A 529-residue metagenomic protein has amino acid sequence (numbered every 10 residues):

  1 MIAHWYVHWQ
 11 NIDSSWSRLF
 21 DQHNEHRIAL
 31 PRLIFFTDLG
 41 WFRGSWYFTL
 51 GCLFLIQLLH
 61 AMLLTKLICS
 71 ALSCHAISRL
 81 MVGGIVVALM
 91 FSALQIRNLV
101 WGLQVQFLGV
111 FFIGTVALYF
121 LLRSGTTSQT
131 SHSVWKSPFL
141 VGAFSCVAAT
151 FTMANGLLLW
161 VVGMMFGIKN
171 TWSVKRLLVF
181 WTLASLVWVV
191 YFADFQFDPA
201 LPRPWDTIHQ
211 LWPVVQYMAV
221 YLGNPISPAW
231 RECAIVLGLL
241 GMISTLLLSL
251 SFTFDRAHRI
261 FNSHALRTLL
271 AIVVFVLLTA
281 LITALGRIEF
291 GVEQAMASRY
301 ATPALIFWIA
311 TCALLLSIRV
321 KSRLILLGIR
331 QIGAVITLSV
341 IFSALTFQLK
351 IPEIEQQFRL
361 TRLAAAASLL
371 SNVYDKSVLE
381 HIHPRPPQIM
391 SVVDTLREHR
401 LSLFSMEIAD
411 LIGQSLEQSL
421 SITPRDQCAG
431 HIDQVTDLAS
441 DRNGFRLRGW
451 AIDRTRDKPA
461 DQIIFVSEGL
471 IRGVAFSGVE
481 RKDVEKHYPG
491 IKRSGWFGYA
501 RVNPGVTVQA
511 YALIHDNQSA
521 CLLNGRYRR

Functional and structural regions predicted by a protein language model:
M1-E25, L39-I85, K136, M165-G167 (+6 more regions): Intrinsically disordered, polar/acidic, low-complexity terminal segments
D38, C69, F91-W101, Y191-P199 (+3 more regions): Juxtamembrane "helix-exit" motif on the non-cytosolic side of transmembrane helices
L80-I113: Aromatic- and kink-enriched transmembrane "portal" helix at the membrane-lumen/periplasm boundary that abuts
M81-L89, W181-V189, I260-R287: Transmembrane alpha-helix segments characteristic of polytopic inner-membrane glycan-assembly/cell-envelope
I85, Q106-Q129, W160, F307-A310: Specific aromatic-rich, kink-prone transmembrane helix
S133-T152, L159-G167: Membrane-interface alpha helices of multi-pass inner-membrane proteins
L158-V189: Perimembrane helix-loop-helix junctions
D410-R529: Basic, ligand-binding patches in group-transfer machinery, especially extracytoplasmic/periplasmic segments
